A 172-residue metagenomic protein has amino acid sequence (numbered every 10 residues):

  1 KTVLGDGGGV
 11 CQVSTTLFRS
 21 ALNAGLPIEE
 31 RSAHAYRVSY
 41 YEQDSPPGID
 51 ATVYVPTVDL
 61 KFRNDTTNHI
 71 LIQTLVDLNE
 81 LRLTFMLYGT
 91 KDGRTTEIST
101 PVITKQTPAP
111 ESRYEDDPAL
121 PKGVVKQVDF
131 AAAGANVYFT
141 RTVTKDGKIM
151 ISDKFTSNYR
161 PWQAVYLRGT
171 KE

Functional and structural regions predicted by a protein language model:
K1-E172: Well-ordered beta-sheet/strand-loop patches within structured domains
